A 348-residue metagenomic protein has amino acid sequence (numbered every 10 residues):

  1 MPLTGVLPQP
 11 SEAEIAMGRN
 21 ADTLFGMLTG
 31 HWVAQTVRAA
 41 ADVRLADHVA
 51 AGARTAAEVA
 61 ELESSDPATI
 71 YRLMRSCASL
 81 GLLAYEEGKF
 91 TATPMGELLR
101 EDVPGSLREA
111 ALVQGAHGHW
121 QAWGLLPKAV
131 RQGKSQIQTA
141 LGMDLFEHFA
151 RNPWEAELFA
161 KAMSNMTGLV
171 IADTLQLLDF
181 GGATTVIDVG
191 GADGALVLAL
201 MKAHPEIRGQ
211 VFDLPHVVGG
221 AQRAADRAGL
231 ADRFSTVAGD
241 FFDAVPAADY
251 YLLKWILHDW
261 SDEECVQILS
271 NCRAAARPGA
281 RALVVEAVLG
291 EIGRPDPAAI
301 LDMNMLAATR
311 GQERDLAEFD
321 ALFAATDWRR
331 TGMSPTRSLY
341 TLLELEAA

Functional and structural regions predicted by a protein language model:
P2-Y85, F180-A348: Alpha-helical subdomain
L7-V43, D47-A53, E61-S64, A68-T184: Conserved Class I S-adenosyl-L-methionine-dependent methyltransferase catalytic core
